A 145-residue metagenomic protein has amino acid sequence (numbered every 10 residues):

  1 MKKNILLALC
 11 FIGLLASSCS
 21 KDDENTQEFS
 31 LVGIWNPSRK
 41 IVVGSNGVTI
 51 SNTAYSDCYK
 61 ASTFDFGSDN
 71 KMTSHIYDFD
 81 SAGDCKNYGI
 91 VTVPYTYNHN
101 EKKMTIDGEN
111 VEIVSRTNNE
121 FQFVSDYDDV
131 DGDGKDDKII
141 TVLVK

Functional and structural regions predicted by a protein language model:
M1-N4: Positively charged n-region of N-terminal signal peptides that target proteins for export
L7-C10: Sec-dependent N-terminal signal peptides
I12-G13, S125: Short N-terminal alpha-helical targeting/association segments
L15-S18: C-terminal motif of bacterial Sec signal peptides marking the signal peptidase cleavage site
S20-P94, N98-K145: Lipid interaction determinants
